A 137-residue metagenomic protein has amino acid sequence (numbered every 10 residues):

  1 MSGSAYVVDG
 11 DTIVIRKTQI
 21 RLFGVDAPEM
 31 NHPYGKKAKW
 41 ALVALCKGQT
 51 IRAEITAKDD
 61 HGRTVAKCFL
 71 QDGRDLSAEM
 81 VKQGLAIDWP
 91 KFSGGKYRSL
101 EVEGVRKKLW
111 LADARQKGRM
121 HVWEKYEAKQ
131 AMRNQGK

Functional and structural regions predicted by a protein language model:
M1-K137: Small beta-barrel nucleic-acid-binding modules, primarily SNase/OB-fold domains and secondarily Tudor-like barrels
